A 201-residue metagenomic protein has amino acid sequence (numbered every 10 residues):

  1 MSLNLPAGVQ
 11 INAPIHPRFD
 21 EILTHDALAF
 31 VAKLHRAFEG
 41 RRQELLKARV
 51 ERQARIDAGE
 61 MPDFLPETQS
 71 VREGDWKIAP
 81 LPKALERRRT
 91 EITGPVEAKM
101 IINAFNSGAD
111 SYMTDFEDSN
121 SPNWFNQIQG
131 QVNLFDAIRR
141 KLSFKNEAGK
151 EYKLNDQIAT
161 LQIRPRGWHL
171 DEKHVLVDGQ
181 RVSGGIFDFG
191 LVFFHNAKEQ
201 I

Functional and structural regions predicted by a protein language model:
L3-A37, P62-G74, P82, I92-V96 (+3 more regions): Conserved alpha/beta-domain cores
E39-E73: An N-cap/entry alpha-helix motif that binds or orients negatively charged groups
R42, R49, Q53, I138 (+2 more regions): Structural signal for hydrophobic packing residues in well-ordered secondary-structure cores of soluble enzyme domains
T90, I102, D110, F135-R139 (+1 more regions): Flexible, low-complexity junctional segments that flank or bridge functional domains
V96-K99, S119: Short acidic loop-to-helix transition motifs that present clustered carboxylates
D110-N120: Short acidic catalytic loops
N120-R166: A short alpha/beta connector and helix-capping loop motif
